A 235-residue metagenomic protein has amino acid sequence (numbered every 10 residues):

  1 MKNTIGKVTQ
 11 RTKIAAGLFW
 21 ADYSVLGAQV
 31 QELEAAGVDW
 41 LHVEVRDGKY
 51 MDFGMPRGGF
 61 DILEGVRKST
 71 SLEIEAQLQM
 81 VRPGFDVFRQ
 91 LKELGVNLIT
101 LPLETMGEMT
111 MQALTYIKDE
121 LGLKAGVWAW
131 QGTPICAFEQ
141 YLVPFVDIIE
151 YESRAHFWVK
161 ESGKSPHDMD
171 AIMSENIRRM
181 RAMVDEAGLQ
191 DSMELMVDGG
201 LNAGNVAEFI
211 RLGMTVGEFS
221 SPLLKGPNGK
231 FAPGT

Functional and structural regions predicted by a protein language model:
M1-N97, M106-E108, D119, A125 (+6 more regions): Conserved N-terminal beta1-alpha1 strand-loop-helix module at the mouth
Q10, L123, L189-M193: A short helix-to-beta-strand connector/capping loop
R46, L98-G107, E150-G163, L212-T235: Glycine-rich phosphate-binding active-site loops on the catalytic face of alpha/beta enzymes
K124-Q131: Substrate-recognition element of Asp-dependent hydrolases with the DxDx(T/V) motif
G132-H167: Glycine/serine-rich loop-strand microenvironments at binding/catalytic pocket rims
I149-A155, K164-T215: Active-site/ligand-binding-proximal alpha/beta "capping" segment
